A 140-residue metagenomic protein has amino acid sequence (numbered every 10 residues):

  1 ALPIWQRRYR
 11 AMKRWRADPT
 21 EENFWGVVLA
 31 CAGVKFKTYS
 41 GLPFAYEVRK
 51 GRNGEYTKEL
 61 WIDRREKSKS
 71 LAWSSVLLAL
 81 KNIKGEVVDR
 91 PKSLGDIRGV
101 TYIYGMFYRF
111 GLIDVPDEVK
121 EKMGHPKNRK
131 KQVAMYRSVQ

Functional and structural regions predicted by a protein language model:
A1-P3: Short, small-residue-biased leader/transition segments that mark boundaries at the very start of proteins
W5-Q140: Intrinsically disordered, charged low-complexity linkers and terminal tails that flank or connect structured domains
